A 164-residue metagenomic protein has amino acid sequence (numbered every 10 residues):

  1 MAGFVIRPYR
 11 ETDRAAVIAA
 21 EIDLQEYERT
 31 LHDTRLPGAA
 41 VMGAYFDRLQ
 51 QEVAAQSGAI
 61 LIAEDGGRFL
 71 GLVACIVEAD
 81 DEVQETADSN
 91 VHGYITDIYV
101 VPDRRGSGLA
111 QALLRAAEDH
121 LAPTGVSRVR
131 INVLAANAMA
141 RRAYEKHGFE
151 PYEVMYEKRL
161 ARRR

Functional and structural regions predicted by a protein language model:
M1-A15, R164: Conserved N-terminal entry element of GNAT/NAT acetyltransferase domains
Q25-R48: Conserved GNAT-fold acetyl-CoA-binding loop/helix
F46-L61, Y94: A short helix-loop-beta-strand connector motif used in the catalytic cores of GNAT acetyltransferases and, in some
I62, R68-V77, Y94, Y99: Conserved beta-strand in the GNAT
T86-P102, V154-E157: Conserved acetyl-CoA binding element of GNAT-fold acetyltransferases
R104, G108-A116: Conserved acetyl-CoA pyrophosphate-binding loop and the N-cap/start of the following alpha-helix in GNAT-like
Q111, P123, A135-E153, K158: Conserved active-site alpha-helix within GNAT-family acetyltransferase domains
L121-N132: Conserved GNAT acetyl-CoA-binding A-motif
